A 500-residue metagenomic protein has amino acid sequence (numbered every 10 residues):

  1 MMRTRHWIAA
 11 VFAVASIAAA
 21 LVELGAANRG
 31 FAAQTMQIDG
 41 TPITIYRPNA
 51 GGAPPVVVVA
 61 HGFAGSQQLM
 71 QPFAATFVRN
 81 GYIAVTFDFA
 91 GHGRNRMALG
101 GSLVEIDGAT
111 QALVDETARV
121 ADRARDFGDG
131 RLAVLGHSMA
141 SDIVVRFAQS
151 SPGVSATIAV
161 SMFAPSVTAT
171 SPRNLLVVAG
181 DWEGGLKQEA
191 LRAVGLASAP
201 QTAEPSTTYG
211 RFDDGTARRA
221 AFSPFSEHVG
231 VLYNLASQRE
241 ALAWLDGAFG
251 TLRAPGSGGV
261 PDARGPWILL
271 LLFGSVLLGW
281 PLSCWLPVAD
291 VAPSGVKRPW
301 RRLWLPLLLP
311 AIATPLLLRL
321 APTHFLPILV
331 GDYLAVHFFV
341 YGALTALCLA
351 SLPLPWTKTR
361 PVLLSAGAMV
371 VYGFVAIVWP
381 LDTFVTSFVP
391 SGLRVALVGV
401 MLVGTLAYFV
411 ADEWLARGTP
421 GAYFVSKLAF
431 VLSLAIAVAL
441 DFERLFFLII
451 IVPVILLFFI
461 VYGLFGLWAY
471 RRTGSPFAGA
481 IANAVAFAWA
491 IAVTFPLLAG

Functional and structural regions predicted by a protein language model:
M2-A10, S475: N-terminal membrane topogenic signal
W7-L21: Hydrophobic membrane-insertion alpha-helices, especially the h-region of bacterial N-terminal signal peptides
A10-V14, I268, L272-G279, R302 (+4 more regions): Hydrophobic alpha-helical membrane-embedded or membrane-associated segments
A19-L24, V276, W280-P281, T314-L318: Alpha-helical transmembrane segments of multi-pass membrane proteins
G25-G258: Soluble extramembrane regions of membrane proteins in the secretory/endomembrane system
A26-N28, L286-A289, Y470-A478: Membrane-interface capping segments at transmembrane-helix boundaries
T251-L303: Cytosolic-side membrane-insertion boundary helix
L305-G500: Alpha-helical transmembrane segments of integral membrane proteins
